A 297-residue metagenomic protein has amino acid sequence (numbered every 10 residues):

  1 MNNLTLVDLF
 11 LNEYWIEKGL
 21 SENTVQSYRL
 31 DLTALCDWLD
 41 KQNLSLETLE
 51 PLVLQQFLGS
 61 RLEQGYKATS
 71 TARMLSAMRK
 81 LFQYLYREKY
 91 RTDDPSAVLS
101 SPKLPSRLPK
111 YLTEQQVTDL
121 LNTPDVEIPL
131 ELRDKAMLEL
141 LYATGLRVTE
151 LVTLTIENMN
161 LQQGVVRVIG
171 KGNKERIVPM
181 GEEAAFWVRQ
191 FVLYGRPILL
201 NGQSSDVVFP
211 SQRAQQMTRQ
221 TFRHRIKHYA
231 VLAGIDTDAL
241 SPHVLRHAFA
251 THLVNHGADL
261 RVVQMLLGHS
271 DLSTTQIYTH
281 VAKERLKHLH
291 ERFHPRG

Functional and structural regions predicted by a protein language model:
M1-G297: Conserved catalytic core of the tyrosine transesterase superfamily
